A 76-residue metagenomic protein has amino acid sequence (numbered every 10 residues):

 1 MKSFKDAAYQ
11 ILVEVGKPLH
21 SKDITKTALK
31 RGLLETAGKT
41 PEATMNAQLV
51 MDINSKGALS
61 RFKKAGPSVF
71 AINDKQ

Functional and structural regions predicted by a protein language model:
K2-A7, V15, L19-K22, T27-Q76: Charged low-complexity interaction tracts in eukaryotic proteins
